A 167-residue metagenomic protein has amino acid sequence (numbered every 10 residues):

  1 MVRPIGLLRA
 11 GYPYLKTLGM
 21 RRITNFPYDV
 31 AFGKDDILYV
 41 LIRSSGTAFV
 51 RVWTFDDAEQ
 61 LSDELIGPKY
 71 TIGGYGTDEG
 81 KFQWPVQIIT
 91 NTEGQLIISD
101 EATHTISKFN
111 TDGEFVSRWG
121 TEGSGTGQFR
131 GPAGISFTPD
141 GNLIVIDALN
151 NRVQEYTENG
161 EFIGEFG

Functional and structural regions predicted by a protein language model:
V2-T24, I66: A short helix->beta-strand "capping" segment at the edge of beta-propeller domains
T17-A48: Beta-strand-rich domains and repeat architectures in extracellular enzymes and scaffolds, especially beta-propellers
G19-I23, G73-G80, G120, G125-G127 (+1 more regions): Surface loop/turn motifs at the tips and blade-to-blade linkers of beta-strand repeat domains
F26, K81-W84, A102, Q128-G131 (+1 more regions): Beta-rich catalytic cores
F32-D35, T90-E93, F137-D140: Residue-level detector of Asp-centered blade-edge/turn motifs that repeat once per structural unit in beta-propeller
I37-Y39, Q95-I97, N142-I144: Conserved beta-propeller blade signature
